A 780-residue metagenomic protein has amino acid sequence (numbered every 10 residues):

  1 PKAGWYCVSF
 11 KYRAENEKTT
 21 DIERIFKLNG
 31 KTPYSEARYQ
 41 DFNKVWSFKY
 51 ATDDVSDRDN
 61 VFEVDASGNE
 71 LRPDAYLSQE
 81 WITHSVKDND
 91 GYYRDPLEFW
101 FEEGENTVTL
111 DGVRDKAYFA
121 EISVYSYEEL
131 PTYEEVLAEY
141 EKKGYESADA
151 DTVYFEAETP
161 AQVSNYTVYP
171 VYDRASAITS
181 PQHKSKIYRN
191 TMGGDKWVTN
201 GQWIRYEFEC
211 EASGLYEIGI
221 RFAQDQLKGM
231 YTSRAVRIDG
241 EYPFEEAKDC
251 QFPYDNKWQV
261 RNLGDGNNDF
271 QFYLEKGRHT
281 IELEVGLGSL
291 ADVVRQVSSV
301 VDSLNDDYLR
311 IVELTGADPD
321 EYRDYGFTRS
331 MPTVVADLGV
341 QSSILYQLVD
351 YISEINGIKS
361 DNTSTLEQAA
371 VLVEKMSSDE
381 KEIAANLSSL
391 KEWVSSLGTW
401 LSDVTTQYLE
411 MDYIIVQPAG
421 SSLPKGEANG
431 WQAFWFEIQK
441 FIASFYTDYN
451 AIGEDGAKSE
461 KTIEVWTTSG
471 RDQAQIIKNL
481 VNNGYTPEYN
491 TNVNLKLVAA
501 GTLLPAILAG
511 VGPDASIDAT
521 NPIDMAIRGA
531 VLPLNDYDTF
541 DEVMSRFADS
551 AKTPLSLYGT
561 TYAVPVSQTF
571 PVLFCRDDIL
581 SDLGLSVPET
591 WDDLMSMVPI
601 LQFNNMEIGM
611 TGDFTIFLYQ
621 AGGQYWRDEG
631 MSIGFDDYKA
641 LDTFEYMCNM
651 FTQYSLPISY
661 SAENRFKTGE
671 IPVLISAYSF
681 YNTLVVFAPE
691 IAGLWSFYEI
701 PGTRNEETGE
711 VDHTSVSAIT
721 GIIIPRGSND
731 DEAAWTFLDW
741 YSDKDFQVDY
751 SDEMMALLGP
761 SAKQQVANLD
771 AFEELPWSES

Functional and structural regions predicted by a protein language model:
P1-I414: Extracytoplasmic
G30, S233-A235, D239-Y242, T720-S780: Mature extracytoplasmic/periplasmic domains
I438-S459, T520-V572, S586, M595 (+1 more regions): Hinge/lid segment of periplasmic solute-binding proteins
K458-R471, Y485, T491-K496, A515 (+2 more regions): Short, well-ordered beta-strand elements
N483-S550, D578-S586, P672-V673, T683-A692 (+2 more regions): Extracytoplasmic "Venus flytrap"/periplasmic binding protein-like
A526-A530, A548-V587, M606, T611-S632 (+3 more regions): Periplasmic solute-binding protein
G630-S659, I700: Glycine-centered hinge/linker elements that transmit conformational signals in sensory and ligand-binding systems
M650-D730, T736, L769: Extracytoplasmic/periplasmic substrate-binding proteins
